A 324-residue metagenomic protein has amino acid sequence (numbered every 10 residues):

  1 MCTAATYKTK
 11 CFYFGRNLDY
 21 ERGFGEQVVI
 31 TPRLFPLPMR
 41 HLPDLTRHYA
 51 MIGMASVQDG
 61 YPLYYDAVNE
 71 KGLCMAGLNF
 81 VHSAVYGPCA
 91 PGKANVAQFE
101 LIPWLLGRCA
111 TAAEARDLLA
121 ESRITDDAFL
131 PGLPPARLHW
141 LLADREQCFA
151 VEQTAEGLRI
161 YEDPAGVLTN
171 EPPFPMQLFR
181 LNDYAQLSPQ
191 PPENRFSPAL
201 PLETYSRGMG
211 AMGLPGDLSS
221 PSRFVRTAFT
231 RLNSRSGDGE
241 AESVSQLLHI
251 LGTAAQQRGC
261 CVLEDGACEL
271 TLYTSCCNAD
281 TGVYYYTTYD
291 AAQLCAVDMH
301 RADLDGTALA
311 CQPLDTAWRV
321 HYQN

Functional and structural regions predicted by a protein language model:
M1-A94, E121, D126, P313-D315 (+1 more regions): A contiguous strand-loop segment
M1-Y13, D127-L130, P135-A136, D144-Q147 (+1 more regions): C-terminus-biased signal that marks the final domain/tail of proteins
L18, N79, D144-E146, A155 (+1 more regions): Short, flexible loop/turn elements at secondary-structure junctions
Y20-R22, V81-S83, E156-R159, G166-V167 (+1 more regions): Short, surface-exposed beta-strand-loop junctions and turns on beta-sheet-rich folds
M75-G77, I160, Y284-Y286: Short hydrophobic/aromatic-rich beta-strand segments that constitute the beta-sheet cores of beta-sandwich/beta-barrel
G92-A128, E240-L251: Proteins synthesized as precursors that undergo proteolytic processing into mature forms
A112, R116-E152: Aromatic- and glycine-enriched pocket-lining scaffold segments that form the walls of small-molecule binding clefts
